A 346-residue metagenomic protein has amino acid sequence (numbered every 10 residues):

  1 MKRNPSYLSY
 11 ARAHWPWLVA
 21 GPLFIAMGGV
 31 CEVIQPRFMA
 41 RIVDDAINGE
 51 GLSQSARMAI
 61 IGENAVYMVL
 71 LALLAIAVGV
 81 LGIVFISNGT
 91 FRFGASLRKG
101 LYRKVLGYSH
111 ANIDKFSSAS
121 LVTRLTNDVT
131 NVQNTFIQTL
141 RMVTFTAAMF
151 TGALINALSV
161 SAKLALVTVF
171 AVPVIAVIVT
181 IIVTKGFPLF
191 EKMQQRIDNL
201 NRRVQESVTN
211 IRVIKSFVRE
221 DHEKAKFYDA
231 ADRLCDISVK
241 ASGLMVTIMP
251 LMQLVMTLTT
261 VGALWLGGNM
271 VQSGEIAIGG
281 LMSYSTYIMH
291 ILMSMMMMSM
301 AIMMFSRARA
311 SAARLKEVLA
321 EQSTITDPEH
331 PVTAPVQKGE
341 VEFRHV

Functional and structural regions predicted by a protein language model:
M1-Q35, I47-M68, L74, G82-I86 (+12 more regions): Membrane-integrated ABC transporters
A13, H110-A111, N127-F136, L140 (+7 more regions): An intracellular "coupling" helix at the cytosolic face of ABC transporter transmembrane type-1 domains
A13, W17-V30, Q138-M193, W265-I276: Transmembrane helices of ABC transporter permease
V33-R37, I76-V84, F150, L154 (+5 more regions): Membrane-embedded alpha-helical segments of multi-pass transporters/permeases
G49, N156-F170, V179, K240-A313 (+1 more regions): Helix-loop-helix
L81-R92, S96, G100, L158-S159 (+2 more regions): Cytoplasmic juxtamembrane "membrane-exit" helices immediately C-terminal to transmembrane segments
T209, A225, I288-V346: ABC transporter TMD-NBD coupling linker
